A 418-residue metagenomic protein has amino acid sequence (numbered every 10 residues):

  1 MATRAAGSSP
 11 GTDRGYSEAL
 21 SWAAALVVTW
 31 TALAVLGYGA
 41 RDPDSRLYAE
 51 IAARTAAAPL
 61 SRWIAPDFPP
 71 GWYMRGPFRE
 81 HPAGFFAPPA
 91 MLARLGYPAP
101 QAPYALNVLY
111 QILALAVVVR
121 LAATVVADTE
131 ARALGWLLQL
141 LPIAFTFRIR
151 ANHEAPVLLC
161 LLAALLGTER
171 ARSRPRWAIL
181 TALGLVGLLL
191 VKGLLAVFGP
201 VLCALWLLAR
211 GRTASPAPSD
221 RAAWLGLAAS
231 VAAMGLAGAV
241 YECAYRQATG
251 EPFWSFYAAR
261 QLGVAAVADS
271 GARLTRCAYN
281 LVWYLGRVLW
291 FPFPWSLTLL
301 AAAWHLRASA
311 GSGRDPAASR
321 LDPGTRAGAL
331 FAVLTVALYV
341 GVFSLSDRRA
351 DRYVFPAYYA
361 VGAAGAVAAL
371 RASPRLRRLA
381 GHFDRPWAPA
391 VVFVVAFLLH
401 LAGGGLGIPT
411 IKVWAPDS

Functional and structural regions predicted by a protein language model:
S9-R14, A123-T129, L162-L180, L188 (+1 more regions): Membrane-interface transmembrane helices that cradle and orient dolichyl/undecaprenyl
L20-W22, V118-L141: Transmembrane-helix signature of polytopic, membrane-embedded enzymes that assemble or transfer cell-envelope glycans
W30, A49-G76, G84, V264-A268: Extracytosolic helix-loop segments that constitute the early lumenal/periplasmic catalytic or substrate-binding loops
Y48-P59, A196-G328, T335-D347, R385-P389 (+1 more regions): Transmembrane-lumen/periplasm boundary regions of multi-pass, lipid-linked membrane glycan transferases
A102-V125, A163: Transmembrane-helix motifs of polytopic, lipid-linked glycan transferases
Y104, I149-P156: Short acidic/glycine- and proline-prone juxtamembrane loop motifs at membrane-interface regions of multi-pass membrane
L115-V117, T146, P156-S173, G184 (+1 more regions): Specific aromatic-rich, kink-prone transmembrane helix
R348-L376: Hydrophobic/aromatic-rich transmembrane helices and adjacent perimembrane loops
